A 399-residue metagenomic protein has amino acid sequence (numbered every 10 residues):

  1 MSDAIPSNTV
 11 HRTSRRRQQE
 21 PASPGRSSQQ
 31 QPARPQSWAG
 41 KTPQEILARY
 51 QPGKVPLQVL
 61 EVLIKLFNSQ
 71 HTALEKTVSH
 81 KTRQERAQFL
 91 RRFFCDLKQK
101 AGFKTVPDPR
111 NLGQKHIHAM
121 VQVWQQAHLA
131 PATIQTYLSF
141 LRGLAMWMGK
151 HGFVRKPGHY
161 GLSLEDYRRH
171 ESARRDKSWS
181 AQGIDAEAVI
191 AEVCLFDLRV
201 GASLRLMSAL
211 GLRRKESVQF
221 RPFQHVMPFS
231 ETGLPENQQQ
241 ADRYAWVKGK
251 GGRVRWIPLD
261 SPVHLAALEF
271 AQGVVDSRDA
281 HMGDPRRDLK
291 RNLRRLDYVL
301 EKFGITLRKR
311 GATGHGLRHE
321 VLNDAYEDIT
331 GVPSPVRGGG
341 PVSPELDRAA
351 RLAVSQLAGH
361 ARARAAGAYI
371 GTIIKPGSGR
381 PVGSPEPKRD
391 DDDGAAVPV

Functional and structural regions predicted by a protein language model:
S2-S27, P376-V399: C-terminal secondary-structure termini that scaffold catalytic or DNA-interacting sites
N68-A173: N-terminal core-binding DNA-recognition domain of tyrosine recombinases/integrases
Y167-A188, G251-P262: DNA breakage-rejoining catalytic core of tyrosine-based enzymes
I184-K215, R348: Basic, Lys/Arg- and aromatic-enriched nucleic-acid-binding interface segment
Q219-A267: Conserved tyrosine-mediated DNA breakage-rejoining catalytic core shared by Y-recombinases
D260-I329: Active-site/catalytic core of tyrosine-dependent DNA strand-transfer enzymes
L307-L352, H360, R364-A365: Short basic/aromatic active-site micro-motif
E345-S384, R389-V399: Catalytic-site neighborhood detector that most strongly recognizes the C-terminal catalytic loop/helix of tyrosine
